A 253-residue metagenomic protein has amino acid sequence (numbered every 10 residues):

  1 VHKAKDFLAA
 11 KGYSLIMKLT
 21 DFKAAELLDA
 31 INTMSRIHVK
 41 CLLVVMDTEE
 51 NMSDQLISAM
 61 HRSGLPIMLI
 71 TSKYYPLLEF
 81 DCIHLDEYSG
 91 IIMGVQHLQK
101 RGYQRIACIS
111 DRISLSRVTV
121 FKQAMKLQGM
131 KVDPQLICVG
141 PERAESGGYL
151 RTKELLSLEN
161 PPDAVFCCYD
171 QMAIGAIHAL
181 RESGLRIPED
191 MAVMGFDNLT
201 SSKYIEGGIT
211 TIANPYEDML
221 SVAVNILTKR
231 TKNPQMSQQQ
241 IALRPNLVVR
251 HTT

Functional and structural regions predicted by a protein language model:
V1-Q96, K100: Alpha-helical recognition/docking segments in bacterial nutrient-uptake and carbohydrate-utilization systems
L8-K11, S63, K126-V132, S157-P161 (+1 more regions): Short helix-capping segments at alpha-helix termini
L8-T20, A107-C108, K122-S146: Short beta-strand elements in bilobed, periplasmic/extracellular small-molecule ligand-binding domains
L19, M46, T71, H84 (+4 more regions): Short beta-strand/turn micro-motifs composed of small residues that flank or help shape donor/cofactor-binding pockets
H38-D47, P66-M68, A107-S110, C138 (+2 more regions): Periplasmic-binding protein-like
D81-C108, T119, Q123, E145-E154 (+2 more regions): Hydrophobic alpha-helical segments within soluble ligand-binding/sensing domains
I92-Q128, Q135, Q239-T252: An alpha-beta-alpha
R151-T253: Flexible loop/turn connectors
